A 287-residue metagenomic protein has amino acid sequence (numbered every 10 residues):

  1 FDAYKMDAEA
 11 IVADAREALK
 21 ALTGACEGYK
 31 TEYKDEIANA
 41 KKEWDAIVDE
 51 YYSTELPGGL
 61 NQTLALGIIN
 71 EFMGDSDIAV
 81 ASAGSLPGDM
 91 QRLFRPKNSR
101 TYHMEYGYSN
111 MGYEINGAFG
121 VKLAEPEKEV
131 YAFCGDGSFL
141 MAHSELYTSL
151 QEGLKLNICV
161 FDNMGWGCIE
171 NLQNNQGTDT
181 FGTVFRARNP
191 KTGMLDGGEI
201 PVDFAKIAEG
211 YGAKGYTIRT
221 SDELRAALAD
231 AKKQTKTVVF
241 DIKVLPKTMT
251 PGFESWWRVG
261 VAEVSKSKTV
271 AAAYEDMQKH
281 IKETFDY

Functional and structural regions predicted by a protein language model:
F1-A3, A81-S82: Proteins with a high burden of low-complexity, intrinsically disordered sequence enriched in S/T/G/P/A and R, requiring
D2-Y4, A10-V12, R16-L22, G88-D89 (+1 more regions): Thiamine diphosphate
E9, A13, T31, Y52-L60: Generic amphipathic alpha-helical segments used as scaffolds and interaction surfaces in large, multi-domain proteins
G28-W44, V239: Flexible, glycine/charged-enriched surface loops at secondary-structure junctions
Y29-K30, S76, A124-K128: Short helix-capping/linker segments at secondary-structure and domain boundaries
K30, K34, P57-N61, D203 (+1 more regions): A diffuse structural propensity rather than consistent per-protein peaks
K41-K122: Active-site diphosphate/adenylate-binding microenvironment
